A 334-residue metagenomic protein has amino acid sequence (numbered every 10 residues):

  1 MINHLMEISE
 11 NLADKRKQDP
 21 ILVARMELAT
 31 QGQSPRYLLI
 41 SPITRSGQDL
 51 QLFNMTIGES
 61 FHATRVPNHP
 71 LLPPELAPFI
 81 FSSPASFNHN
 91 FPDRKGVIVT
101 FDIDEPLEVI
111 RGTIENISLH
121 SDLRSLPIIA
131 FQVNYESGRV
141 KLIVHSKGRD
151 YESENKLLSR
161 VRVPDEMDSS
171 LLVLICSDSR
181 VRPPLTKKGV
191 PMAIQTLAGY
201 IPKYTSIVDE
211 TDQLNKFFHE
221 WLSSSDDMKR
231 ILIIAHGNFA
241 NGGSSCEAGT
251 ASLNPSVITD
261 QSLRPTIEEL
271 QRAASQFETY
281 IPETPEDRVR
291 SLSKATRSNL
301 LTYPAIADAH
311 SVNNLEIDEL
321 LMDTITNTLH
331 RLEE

Functional and structural regions predicted by a protein language model:
M1-S34, N68-I98, D102-S169, G199-R230 (+1 more regions): Divalent-metal-activated hydrolytic enzyme cores
Q31-E59, D165-M192: N-terminal short beta-loop-beta anion/metal-coordinating cradle
S41-S46, V66-N68, S177-R180, L197-G199 (+1 more regions): Short glycine-enriched loops at secondary-structure junctions
Q51-F79, K187-L197: Active-site cofactor/substrate anionic-group-binding motifs, chiefly glycine- and Lys/Arg-rich phosphate-binding loops
T64, V99-T100, Q195, I233-A235: Active-site neighborhood of phospho(di)ester-bond hydrolases with catalytic His/Asp-centered motifs
